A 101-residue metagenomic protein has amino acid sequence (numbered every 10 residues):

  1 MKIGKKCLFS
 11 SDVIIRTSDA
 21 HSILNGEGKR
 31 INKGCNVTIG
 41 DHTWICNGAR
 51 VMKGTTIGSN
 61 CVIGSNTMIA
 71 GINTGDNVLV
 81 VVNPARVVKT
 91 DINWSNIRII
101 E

Functional and structural regions predicted by a protein language model:
M1-T56, T67, I72-T74, N83-P84 (+1 more regions): Flexible, glycine/small-residue-enriched loop-and-beta-strand segment within the central core of proteins
N77-L79: Extracellular disulfide-bonded cysteine-rich modules/repeats
N96-E101: Charged, low-complexity C-terminal accessory regions
